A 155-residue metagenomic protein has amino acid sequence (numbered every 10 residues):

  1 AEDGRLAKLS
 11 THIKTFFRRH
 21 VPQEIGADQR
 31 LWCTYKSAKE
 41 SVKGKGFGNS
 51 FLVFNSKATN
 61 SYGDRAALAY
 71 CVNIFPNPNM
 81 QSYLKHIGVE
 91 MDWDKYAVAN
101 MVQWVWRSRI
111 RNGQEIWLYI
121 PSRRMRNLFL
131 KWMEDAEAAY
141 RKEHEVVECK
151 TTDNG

Functional and structural regions predicted by a protein language model:
A1-A58, N77, M91: Conserved helicase/translocase motor-coupling segment
G44-L128, W132-Y140, H144-V147: Conserved RecA-like P-loop NTPase helicase motor core
D153-G155: Basic DNA-binding region of bZIP-type proteins
